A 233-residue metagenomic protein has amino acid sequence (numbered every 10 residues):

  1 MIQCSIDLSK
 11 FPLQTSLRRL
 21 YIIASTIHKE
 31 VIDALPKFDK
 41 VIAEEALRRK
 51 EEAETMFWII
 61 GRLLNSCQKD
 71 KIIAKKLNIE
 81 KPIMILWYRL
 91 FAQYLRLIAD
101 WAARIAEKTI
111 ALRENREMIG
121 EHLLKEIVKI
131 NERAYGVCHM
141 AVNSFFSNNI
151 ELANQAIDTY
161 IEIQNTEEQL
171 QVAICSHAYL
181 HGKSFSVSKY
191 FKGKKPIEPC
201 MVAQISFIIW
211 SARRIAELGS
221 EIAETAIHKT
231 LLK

Functional and structural regions predicted by a protein language model:
M1-K233: Cytosolic, long alpha-helical scaffolding segments
